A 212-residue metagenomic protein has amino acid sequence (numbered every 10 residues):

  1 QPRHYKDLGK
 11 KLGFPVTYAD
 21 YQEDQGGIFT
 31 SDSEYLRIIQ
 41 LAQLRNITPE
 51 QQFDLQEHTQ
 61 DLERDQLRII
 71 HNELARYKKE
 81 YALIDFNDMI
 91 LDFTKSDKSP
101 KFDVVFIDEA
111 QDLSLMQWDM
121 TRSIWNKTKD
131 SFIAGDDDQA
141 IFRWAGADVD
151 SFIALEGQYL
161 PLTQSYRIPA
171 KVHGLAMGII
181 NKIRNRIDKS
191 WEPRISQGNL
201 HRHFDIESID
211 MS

Functional and structural regions predicted by a protein language model:
Q1, V104, Q111-N199, F204 (+1 more regions): Conserved helicase motor core of SF1/SF2 NTP-dependent helicases
P2-R3, N87: A generic alpha-helix surface/boundary motif
R3-V16: N-terminal membrane-targeting/anchoring modules of bacterial envelope and secretion proteins
H4-D7, E34, Q66-I69, E73 (+2 more regions): Exposed alpha-helical structural elements
G9, I70-K78, A176-I183: Hydrophobic, Leu/Ile/Phe/Ala-enriched alpha-helical segments that form helix-helix packing faces
P15-F106, L115-M120, R143: Accessory N-terminal region flanking or inserted into the helicase ATPase core in nucleic-acid motor proteins
